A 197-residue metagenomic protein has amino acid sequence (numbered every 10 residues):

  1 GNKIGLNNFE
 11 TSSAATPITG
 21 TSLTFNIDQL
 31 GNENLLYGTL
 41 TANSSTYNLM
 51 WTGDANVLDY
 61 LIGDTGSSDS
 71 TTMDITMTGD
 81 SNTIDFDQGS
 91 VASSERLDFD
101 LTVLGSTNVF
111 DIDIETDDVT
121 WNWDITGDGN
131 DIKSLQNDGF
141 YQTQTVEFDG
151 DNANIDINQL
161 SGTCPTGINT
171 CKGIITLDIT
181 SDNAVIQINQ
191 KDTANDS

Functional and structural regions predicted by a protein language model:
G1-S197: Low-complexity repeat regions of mature extracellularly deployed or surface/particle-associated proteins
